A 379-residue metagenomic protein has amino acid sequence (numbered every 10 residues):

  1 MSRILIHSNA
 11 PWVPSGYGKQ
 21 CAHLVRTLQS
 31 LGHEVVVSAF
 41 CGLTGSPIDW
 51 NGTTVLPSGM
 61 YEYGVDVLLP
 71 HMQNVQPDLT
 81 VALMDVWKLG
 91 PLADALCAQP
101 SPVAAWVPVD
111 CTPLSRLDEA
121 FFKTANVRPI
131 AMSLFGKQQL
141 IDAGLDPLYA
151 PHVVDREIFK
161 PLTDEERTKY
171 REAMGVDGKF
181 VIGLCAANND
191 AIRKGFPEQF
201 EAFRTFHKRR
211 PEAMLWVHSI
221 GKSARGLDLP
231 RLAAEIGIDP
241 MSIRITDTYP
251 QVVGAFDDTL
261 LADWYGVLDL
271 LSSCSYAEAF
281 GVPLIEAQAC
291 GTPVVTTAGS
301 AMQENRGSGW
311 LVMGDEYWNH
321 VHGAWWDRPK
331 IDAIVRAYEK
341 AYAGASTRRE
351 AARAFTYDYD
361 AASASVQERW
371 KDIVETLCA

Functional and structural regions predicted by a protein language model:
S8-P14, H23-P70, I220-L227: N-terminal strand-loop element at the rim of the active site of nucleotide-sugar-dependent glycosyltransferases
F135, V153: Carbohydrate-associated surface elements
K160-G175: A short helix/loop element that forms part of the nucleotide-sugar donor recognition site in Leloir-type
V176-K194, F200-F203, W216-V217: Conserved donor-binding/catalytic core segment of Leloir-type glycosyltransferases
G226-D263: Nucleotide-activated donor-binding/catalytic signature segment of Leloir-type glycosyltransferases, i.e., the conserved
Y276: Aromatic "clamp/platform" in nucleotide-sugar-dependent glycosyltransferases that forms part of the donor/acceptor
Q303-K340: Change "using UDP/GDP/dTDP sugars" to "using nucleotide sugars
R328-P329, A333, A343-V374: A charged, aromatic-enriched C-terminal amphipathic alpha-helix characteristic of glycosyltransferases across folds
